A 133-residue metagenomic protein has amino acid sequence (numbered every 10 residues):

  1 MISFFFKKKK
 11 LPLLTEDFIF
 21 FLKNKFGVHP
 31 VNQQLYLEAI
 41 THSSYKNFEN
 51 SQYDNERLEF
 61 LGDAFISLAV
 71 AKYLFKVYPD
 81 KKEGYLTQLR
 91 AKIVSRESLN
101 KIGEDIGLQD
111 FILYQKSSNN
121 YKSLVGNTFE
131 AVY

Functional and structural regions predicted by a protein language model:
I2-Y133: RNase III-family endoribonuclease catalytic core
